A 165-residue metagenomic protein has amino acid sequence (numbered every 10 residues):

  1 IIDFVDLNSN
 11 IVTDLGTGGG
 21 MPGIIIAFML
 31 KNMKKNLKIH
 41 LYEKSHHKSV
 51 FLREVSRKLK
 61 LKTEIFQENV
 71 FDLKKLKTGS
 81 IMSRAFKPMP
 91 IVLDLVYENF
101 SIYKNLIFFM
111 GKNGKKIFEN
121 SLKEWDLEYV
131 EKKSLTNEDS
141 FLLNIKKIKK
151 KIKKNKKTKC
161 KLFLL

Functional and structural regions predicted by a protein language model:
I1-G79: Conserved SAM/SAH cofactor-binding pocket of Class I
M21, M89-I91: Short glycine-rich, flexible loops that bind phosphorylated cofactors or substrates
K44, F109-N113: Short strand-turn motif at the edge of the Rossmann-like AdoMet-binding core
R53-E54, L93-V96, E119-S121: Short amphipathic alpha-helical segments
M82: A conserved beta-strand element that flanks and buttresses the S-adenosyl-L-methionine
A85-F86: Short glycine-/small-residue-rich Rossmann-like dinucleotide-binding loops
L93-L106: A short glycine-rich, Lys/Arg-flanked "PGG" loop and its adjoining helix->strand segment in the class I
N113-L165: Active-site capping/gating segments
